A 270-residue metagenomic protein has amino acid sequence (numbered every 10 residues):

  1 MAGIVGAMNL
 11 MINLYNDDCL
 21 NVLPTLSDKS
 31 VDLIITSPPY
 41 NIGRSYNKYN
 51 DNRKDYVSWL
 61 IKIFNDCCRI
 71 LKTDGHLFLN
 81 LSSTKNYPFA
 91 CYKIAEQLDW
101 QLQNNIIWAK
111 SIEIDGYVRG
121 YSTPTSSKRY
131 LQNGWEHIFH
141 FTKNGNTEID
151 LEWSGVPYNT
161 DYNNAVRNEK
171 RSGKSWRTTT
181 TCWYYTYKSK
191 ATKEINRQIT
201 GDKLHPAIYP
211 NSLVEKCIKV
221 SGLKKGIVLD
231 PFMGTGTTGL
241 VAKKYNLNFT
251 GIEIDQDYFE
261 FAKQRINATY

Functional and structural regions predicted by a protein language model:
A2-E260: Core catalytic lobe of class I
N9, K263-Y270: Short, conserved SAM-binding/catalytic segment of Class I S-adenosyl-L-methionine-dependent methyltransferases
